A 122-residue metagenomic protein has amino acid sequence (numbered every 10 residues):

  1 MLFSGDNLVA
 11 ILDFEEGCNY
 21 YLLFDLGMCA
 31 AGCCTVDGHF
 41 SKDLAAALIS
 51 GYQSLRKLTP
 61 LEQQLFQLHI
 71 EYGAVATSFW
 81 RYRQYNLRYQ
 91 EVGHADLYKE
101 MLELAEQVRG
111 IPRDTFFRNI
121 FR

Functional and structural regions predicted by a protein language model:
M1-F24: Active-site acidic catalytic loop and adjacent metal/ATP-binding pocket of ATP-dependent phosphoryl transfer enzymes
L2-A10, L55-T59, S78-Q84, L97-E100: Short, charged low-complexity intrinsically disordered segments located at boundaries of structured domains
G5, A46, Q64: ATP-dependent phospho-/nucleotidyl transfer catalytic cores
E16-N19, G38, K42, L68: Amphipathic, non-membrane alpha-helical segments in soluble helical-bundle scaffolds
G17, F24, K42, A95-Y98: Short, conserved loop/turn and helix-capping segments at secondary-structure boundaries that abut family-defining
L23-K57, G73-Y89: Active-site activation/catalytic loop segments of kinase-like enzymes and analogous catalytic loops in related
L58-I70: All-alpha amphipathic helical-bundle segments outside canonical DNA-binding/catalytic cores that form hydrophobic
T77-R122: ATP/Mg2+ or Mg2+-diphosphate-binding catalytic cores that bind nucleotide phosphates or diphosphates via glycine-rich
